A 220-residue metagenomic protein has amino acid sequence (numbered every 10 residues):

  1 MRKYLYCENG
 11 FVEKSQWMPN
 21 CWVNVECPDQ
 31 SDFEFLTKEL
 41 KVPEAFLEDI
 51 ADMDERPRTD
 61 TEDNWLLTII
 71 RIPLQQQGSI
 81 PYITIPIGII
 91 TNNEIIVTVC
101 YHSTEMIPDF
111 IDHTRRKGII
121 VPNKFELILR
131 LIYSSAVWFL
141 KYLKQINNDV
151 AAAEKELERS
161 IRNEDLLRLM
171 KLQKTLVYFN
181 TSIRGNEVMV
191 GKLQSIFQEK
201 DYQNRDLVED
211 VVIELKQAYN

Functional and structural regions predicted by a protein language model:
M1-Y219: Peripheral, non-transmembrane regulatory/ligand-interaction domains of membrane transport proteins
